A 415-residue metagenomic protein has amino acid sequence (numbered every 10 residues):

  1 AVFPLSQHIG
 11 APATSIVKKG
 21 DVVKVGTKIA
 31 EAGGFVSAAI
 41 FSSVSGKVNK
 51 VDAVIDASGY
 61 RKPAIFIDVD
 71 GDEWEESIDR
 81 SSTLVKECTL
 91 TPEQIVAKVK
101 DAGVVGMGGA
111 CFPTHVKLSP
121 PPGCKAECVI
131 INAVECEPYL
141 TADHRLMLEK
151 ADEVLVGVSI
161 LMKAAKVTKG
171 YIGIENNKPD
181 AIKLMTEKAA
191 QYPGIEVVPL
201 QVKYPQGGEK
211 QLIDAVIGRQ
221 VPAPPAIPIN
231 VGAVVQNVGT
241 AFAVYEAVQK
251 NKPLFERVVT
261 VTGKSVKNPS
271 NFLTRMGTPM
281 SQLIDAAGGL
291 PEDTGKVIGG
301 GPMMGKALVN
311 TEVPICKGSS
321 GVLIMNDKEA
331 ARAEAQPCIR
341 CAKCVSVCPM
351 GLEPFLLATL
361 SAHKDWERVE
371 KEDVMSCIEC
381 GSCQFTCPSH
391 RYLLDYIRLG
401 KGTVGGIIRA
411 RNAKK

Functional and structural regions predicted by a protein language model:
A1-I16: N-terminal, Lys/Arg-enriched amphipathic/low-complexity engagement segments that precede the first folded domain
K18-E31, K50: Short, well-structured beta-strand-loop connectors
G46-V48: Conserved hydrophobic positions within beta-strands
I55-F112, G123, P179: Acidic low-complexity segments
E75-S77, G106, V129-D143, S265: Gly-rich Lys/Arg/Thr-decorated short loops/hinges at beta-loop-alpha junctions or inter-strand turns that position
L148-A164: Histidine-anchored nucleotide/phosphate-binding helix
T168-M280, A286-P291, G301: Hydrophobic alpha-helical positions that pack around
S319-A335, V345, P349-K415: Ferredoxin-type iron-sulfur electron-transfer modules in oxidoreductases and energy-metabolism complexes
